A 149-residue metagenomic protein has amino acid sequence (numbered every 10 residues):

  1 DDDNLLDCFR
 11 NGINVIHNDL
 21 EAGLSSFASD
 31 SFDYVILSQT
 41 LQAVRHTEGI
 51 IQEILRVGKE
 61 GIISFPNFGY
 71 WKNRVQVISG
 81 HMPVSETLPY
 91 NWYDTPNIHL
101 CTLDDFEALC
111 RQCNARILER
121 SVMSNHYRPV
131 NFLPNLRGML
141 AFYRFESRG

Functional and structural regions predicted by a protein language model:
D1-L24: Class I SAM-dependent methyltransferase SAM/SAH-binding core
F9, T47-E48: Conserved strand-to-helix beginnings and helix N-cap segments that scaffold or border functional pockets
I13-I16, D33-I36, I78-M82, L136-R137: Short, hinge-like loop/turn segments at secondary-structure boundaries
A22, Q42, Y70: Active-site micro-motifs of SAM-dependent methyltransferase domains
G23-S29, R45: Short conserved loop adjoining the S-adenosyl-L-methionine
D30-S31, V57: Alpha-helix C-terminal capping/helix-to-coil transition sites in glycosyltransferase folds
D33-T47, F65: A short SAM/SAH-binding and catalytic strip from SAM-dependent methyltransferases
E48-E53, E60-G149: S-adenosyl-L-methionine-dependent methyltransferase catalytic module, highlighting the catalytic core
